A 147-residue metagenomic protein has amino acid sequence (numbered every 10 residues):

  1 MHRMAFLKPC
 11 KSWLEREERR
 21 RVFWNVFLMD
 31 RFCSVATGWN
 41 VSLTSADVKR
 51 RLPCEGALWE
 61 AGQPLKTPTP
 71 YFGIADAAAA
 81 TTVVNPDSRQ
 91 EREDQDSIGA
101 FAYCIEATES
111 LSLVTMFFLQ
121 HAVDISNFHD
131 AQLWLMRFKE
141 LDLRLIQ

Functional and structural regions predicted by a protein language model:
M1-Q95, L119-H129, L143-Q147: Acidic, Ser/Thr-rich, low-complexity intrinsically disordered regions in fungal proteins
E18, G99, R137: Conserved acidic
D94-L119: Long, repeat-rich segments with strong aromatic
A102-E106, S126, D130-D142: A conserved active-site cap/scaffold subdomain adjacent to cofactor or substrate pockets
